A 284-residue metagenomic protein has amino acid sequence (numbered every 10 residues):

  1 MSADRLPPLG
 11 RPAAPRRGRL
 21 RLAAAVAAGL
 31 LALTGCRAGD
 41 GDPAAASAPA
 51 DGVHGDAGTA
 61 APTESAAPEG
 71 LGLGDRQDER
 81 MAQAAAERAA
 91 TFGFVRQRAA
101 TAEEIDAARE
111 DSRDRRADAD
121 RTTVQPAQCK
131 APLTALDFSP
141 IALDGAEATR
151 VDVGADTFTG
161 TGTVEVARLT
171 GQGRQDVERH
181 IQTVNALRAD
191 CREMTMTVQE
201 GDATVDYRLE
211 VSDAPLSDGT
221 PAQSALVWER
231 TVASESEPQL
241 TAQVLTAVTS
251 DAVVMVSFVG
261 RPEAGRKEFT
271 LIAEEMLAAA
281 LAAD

Functional and structural regions predicted by a protein language model:
A3-A24: Bacterial N-terminal signal peptides that target proteins for export
A32-G35: C-terminal motif of bacterial Sec signal peptides marking the signal peptidase cleavage site
R37-D40: Bacterial signal peptide processing site
A46-G145, L277-D284: Extracytoplasmic low-complexity, Pro/Thr/Ser/Ala/Gly-rich segments that lie immediately after a secretion/anchoring
Q77, M81, A85-R88, D176-T183 (+1 more regions): Stable alpha-helical elements in mature extracytoplasmic
E103-S234: A small/polar (G/S/T-enriched), proline-flanked helix-loop surface module common in exported/cell-envelope proteins
D190-D284: Extracellularly exposed regions in secreted/surface proteins, prominently low-complexity, repeat-rich
